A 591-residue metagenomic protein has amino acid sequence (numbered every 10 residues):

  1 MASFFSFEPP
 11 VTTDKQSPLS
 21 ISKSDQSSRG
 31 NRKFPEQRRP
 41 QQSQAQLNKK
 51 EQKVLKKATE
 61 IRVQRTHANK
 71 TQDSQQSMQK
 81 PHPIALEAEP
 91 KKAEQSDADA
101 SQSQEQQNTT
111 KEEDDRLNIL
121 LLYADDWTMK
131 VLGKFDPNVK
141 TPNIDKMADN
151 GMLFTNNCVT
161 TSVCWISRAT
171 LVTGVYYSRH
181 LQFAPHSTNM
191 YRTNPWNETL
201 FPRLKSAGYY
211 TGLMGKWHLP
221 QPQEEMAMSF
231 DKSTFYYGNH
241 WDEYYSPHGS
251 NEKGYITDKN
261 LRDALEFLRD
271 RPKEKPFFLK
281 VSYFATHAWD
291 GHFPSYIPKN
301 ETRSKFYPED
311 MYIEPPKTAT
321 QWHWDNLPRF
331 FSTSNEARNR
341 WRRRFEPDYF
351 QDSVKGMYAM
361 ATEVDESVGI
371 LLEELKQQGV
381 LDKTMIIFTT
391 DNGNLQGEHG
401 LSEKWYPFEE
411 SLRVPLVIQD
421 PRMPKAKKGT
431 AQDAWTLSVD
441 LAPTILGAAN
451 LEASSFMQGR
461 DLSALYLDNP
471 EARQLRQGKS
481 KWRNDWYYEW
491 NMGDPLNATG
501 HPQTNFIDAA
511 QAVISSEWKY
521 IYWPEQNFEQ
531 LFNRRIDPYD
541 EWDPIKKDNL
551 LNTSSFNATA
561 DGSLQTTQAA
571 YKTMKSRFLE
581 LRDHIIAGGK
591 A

Functional and structural regions predicted by a protein language model:
M1-D14, P83: N-terminal signal peptide
N31-R32, E36-R38, S43, N48-V63 (+12 more regions): Long, internal low-complexity/basic segments
E113-D115, D126-N138, G238-Y255, L265-K275 (+6 more regions): Active-site-proximal cap/lid insertion segments
D115-L120, N150-T155, S206-G212, K273-L279 (+2 more regions): Loop/turn elements at helix/coil->beta-strand transitions in domains of secreted/extracellular proteins
L120, A124, L132, I144-D149 (+16 more regions): Non-transmembrane alpha-helical segments in soluble domains of secreted/periplasmic/extracellular proteins
L121-A124, T128-L213, P222-Y245: Active-site segment of extracytoplasmic enzymes that catalyze sulfate/phosphate-ester chemistry
K134-V139, M152-V175, L213-Q223, S282-D290 (+5 more regions): Short, solvent-exposed turn/loop segments enriched in Gly/Ser/Thr/Pro and often Arg
N392-E398, V439-A442, G447-R535: C-terminal cap/loop subdomain of S1 sulfatases and analogous C-terminal strand-loop tails that border
